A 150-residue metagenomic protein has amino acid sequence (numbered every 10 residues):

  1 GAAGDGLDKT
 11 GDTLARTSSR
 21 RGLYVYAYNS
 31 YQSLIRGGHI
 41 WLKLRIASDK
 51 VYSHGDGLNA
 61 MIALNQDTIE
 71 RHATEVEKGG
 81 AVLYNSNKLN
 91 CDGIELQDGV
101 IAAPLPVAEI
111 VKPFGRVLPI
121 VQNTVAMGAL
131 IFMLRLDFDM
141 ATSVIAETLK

Functional and structural regions predicted by a protein language model:
G1-K150: Active-site cofactor/cluster-binding pocket
